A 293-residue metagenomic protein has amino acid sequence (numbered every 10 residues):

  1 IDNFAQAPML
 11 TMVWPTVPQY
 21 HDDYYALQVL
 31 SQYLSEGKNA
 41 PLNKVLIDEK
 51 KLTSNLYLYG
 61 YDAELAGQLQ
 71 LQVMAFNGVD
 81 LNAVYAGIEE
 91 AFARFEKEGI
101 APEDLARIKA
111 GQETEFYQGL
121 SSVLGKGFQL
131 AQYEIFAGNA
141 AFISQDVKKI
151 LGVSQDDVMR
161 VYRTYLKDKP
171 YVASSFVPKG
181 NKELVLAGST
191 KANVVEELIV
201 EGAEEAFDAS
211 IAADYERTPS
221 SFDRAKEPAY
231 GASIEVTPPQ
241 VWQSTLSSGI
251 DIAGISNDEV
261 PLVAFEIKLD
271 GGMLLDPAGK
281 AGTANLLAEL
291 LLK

Functional and structural regions predicted by a protein language model:
I1-D2, K44, S144-L269: Proteolytic maturation boundary segments
Q6-P18, K44-G152, Y171-V177, E183-G188 (+1 more regions): M16 family metallopeptidases and their MPP-like homologs
L10-T11, A26, L30: Extended catalytic-interface subdomain
V29, A209-A213, L286: Conformational gate/switch positions in structured elements
